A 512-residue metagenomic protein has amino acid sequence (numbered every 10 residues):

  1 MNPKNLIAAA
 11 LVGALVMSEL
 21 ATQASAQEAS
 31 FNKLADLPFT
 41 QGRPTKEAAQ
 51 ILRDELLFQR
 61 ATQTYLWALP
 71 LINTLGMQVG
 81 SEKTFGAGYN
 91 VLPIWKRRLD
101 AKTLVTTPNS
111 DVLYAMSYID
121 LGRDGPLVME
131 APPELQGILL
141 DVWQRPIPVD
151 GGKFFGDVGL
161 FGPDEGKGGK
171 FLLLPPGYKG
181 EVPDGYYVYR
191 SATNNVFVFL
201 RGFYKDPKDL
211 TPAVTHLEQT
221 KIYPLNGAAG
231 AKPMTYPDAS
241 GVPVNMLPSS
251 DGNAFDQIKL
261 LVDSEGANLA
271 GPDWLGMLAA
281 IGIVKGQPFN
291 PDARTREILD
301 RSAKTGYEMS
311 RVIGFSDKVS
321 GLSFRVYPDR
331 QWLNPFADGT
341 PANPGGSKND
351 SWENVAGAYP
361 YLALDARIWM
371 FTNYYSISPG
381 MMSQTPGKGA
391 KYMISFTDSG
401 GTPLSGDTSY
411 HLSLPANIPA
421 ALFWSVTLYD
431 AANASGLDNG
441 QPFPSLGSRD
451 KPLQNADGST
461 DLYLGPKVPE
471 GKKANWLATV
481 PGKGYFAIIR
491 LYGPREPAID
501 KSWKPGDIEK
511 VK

Functional and structural regions predicted by a protein language model:
M1-A10: Bacterial N-terminal signal peptides that target proteins for export
N5, Q23-S30: N-terminal export/targeting leaders of redox proteins
L15-A24: C-terminal segment of classical bacterial N-terminal signal peptides
Q27-K512: A compositional/structural signature for long, glycine/proline-rich flexible linkers and loops on extracytoplasmic
